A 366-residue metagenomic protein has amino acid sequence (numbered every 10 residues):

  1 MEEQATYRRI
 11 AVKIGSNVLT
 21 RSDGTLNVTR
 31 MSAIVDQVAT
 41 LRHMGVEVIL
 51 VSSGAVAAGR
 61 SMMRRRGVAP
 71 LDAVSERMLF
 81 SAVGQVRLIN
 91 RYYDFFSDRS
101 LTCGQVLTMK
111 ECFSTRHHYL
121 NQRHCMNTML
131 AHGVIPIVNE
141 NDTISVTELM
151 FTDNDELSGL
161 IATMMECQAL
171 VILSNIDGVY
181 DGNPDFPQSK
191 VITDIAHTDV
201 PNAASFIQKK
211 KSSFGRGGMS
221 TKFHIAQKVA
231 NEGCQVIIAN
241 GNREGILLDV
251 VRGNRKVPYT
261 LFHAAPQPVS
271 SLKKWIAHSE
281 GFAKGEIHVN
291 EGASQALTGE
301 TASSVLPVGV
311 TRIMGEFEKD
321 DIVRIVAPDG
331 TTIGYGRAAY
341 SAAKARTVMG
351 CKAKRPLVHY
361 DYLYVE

Functional and structural regions predicted by a protein language model:
M1-R77, S81-E366: C-terminal catalytic "cap/lid" subdomain
